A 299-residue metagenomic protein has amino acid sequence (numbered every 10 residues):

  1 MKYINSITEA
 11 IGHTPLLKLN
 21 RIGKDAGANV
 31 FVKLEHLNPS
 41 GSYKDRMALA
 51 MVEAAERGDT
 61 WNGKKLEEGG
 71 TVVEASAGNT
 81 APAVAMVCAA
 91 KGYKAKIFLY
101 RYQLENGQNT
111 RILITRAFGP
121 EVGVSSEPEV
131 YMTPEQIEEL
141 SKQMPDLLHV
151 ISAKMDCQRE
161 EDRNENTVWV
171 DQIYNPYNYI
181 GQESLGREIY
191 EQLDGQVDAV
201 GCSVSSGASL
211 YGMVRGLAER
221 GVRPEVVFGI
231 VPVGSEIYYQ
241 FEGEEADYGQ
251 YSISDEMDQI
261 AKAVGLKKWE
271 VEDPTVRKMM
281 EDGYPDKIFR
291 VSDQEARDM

Functional and structural regions predicted by a protein language model:
M1-G70: Positively charged, low-complexity intrinsically disordered leader regions
T8-H13, E138-K142, V150-C157, R220-M299: Active-site/ligand-binding loops adjacent to catalytic centers
T14-N29, R46, A54-R57, N164 (+2 more regions): Acidic-glycine-rich active-site phosphate/pyrophosphate-binding loop
P15, V32, K44, G78 (+8 more regions): Buried hydrophobic positions in well-ordered alpha/beta secondary-structure cores of metabolic enzymes
D59-K65, I189-G195, R277-M280: Phosphate/pyrophosphate-binding loops at sites that engage ATP/ADP/AMP, CoA/4′-phosphopantetheine, polyphosphate
W61-R101, Q196-L210: A short, small-residue-rich loop immediately preceding and capping a beta-strand
T71, P82-E160, Y238-Y251, W269-K278: Active-site-proximal loop->helix
R163-G207, Y211-L217, D282, V291-M299: Active-site/ligand-binding-proximal alpha/beta "capping" segment
